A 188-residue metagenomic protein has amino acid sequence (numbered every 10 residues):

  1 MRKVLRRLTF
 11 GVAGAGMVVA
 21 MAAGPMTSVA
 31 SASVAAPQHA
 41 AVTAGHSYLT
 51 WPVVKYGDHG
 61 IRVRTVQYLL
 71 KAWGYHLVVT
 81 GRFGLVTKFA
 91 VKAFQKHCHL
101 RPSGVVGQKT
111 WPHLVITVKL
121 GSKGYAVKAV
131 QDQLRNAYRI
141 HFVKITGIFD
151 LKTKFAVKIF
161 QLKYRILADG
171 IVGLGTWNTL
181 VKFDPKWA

Functional and structural regions predicted by a protein language model:
R2-T80, H97, Q108-G147, K186-A188: Acidic, Ser/Thr/Pro/Gly-enriched interdomain connector segments
L85-F89, K154, L174-W177: Short, well-ordered surface patches within globular domains
K88-A93, H97, G104: Long, low-complexity intrinsically disordered regulatory regions enriched in P/S/T/G and acidic residues that serve as
A90-F94, K154-K163: N-terminal amphipathic alpha-helical interaction or autoinhibitory segments
S103, G107, D169: Short, basic-rich loop-to-helix N-cap that marks the start of a DNA-contacting helix
I159-A188: Extracellularly exposed regions in secreted/surface proteins, prominently low-complexity, repeat-rich
